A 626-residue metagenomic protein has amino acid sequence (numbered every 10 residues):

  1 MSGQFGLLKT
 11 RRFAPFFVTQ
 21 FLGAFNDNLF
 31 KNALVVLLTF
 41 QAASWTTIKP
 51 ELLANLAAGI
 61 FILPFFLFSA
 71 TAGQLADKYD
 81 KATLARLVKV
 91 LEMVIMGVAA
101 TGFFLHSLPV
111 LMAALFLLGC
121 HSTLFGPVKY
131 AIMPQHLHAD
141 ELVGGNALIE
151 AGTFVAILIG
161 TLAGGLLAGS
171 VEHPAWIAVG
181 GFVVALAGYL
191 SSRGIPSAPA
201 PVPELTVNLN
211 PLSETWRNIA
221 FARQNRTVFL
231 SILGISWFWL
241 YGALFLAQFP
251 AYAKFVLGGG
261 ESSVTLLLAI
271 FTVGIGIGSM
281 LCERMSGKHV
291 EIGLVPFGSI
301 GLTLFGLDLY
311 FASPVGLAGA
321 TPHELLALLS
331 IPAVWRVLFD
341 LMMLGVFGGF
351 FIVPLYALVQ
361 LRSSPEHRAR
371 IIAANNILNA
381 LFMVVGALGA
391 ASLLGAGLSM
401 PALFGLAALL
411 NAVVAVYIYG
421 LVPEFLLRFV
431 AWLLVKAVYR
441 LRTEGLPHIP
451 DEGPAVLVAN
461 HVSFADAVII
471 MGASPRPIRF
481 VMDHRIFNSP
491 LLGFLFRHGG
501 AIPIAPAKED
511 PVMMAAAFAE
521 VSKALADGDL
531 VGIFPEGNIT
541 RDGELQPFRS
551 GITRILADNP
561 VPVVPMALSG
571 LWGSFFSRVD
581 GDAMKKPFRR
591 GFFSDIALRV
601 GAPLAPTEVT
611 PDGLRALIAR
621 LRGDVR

Functional and structural regions predicted by a protein language model:
M1-A14, S197-G234, V256, P322-S330: Juxtamembrane intracellular "pre-TM" segments in multi-pass secondary transporters
A14-N32, A57-I95, V110-G169, V184-A185 (+9 more regions): Substrate-agnostic recognition of the 12-TM MFS/MFS-like secondary transporter fold
A33-W45, A99-L105, L158-G181, F255-V256 (+2 more regions): Transmembrane alpha-helix termini and helix-breaking/packing motifs in multi-pass membrane transporters
V90-H106, I300-S330: C-terminal ends and interior cores of transmembrane alpha-helices in multi-pass membrane transporters/permeases
A131, Q135-H136, G181-N208, S313-G316 (+1 more regions): Helix-loop junctions on the cytosolic side of multi-pass membrane transporters, especially the intracellular loop
A175-R193, A402-Y417: Symmetry-related core transmembrane helices of the 12-TM Major Facilitator Superfamily/SLC fold
D451-P511: Catalytic core of membrane glycerolipid acyltransferases/transacylases, capturing the structured, soluble-facing
R541-V609: A cross-family acyltransferase "interaction/gating" segment
